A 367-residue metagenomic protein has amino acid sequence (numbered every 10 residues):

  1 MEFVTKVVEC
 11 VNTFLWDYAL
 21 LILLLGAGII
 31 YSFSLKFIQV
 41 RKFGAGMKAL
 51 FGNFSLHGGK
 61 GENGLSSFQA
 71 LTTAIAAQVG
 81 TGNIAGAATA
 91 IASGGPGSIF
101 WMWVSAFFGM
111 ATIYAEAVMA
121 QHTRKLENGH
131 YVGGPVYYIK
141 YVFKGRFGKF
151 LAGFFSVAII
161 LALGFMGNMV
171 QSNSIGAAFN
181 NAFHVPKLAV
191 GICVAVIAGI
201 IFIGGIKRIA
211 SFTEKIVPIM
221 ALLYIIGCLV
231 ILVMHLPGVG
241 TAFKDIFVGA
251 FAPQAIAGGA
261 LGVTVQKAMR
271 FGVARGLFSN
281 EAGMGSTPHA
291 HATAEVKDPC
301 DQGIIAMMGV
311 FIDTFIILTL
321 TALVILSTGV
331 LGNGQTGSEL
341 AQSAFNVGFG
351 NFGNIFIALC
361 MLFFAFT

Functional and structural regions predicted by a protein language model:
M1-T81, A92-G97, G109: N-terminal alpha-helical transmembrane segments of multi-pass membrane transport and channel/translocase proteins
L21-A27, S66-T72, R146-A162, I192-C193 (+3 more regions): Select transmembrane alpha-helical segments in multipass membrane proteins
L23-I30, S34-M47, F155, S172-F179 (+1 more regions): Membrane-interface loop-to-helix entry segments
Y31-S32, S105-G129, V136, K140-N173 (+3 more regions): Helix-loop-helix module between adjacent transmembrane segments
F37-L65, T89-I99, A111-R146, L331-G348: Flexible loop linkers connecting adjacent transmembrane helices in multi-pass alpha-helical membrane transporters
G58-S93, M119-H122, N128-V136, K140-V142 (+2 more regions): Alpha-helical membrane segments and immediately flanking helix-loop junctions that form or couple to the substrate/ion
F108-E116, I192-I206, V217-P237, R270 (+2 more regions): Selective recognition of specific alpha-helical transmembrane segments in multi-pass small-molecule
Y114-H122, N128, L229-D245, P253-A260 (+3 more regions): Extracellular/periplasmic helix-exit of transmembrane alpha-helices
